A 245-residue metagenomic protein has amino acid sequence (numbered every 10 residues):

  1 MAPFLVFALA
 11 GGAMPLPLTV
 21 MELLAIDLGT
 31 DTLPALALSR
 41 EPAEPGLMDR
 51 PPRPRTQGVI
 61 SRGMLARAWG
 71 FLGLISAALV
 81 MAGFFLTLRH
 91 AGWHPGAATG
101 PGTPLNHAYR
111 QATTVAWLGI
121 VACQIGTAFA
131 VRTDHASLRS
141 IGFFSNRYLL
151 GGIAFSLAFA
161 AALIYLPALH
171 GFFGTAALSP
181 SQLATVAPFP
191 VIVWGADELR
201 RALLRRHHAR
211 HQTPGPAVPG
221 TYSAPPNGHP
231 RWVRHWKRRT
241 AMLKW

Functional and structural regions predicted by a protein language model:
M1-H135: Membrane-embedded transport module
L5-P15, A162-S179: Transmembrane helix-loop junctions at the membrane interface of multipass transporters and ion channels
L23-T30, G119-T127, G152, S156-L163 (+1 more regions): Alpha-helical transmembrane segments of multi-pass membrane proteins
M64-A77, S145-F159: Select subsegments of transmembrane alpha-helices in polytopic membrane proteins, especially boundary-proximal
L79-F85, F155-H170: Hydrophobic alpha-helical transmembrane segments in multi-pass integral membrane proteins
A130-R147, G171-G174, A202: Transmembrane alpha-helical segments that serve as helix-helix packing and pore/cofactor-lining elements in multipass
L199-R210: Membrane-interface capping segments at transmembrane-helix boundaries
P214-W245: Long, low-complexity, intrinsically disordered cytosolic termini of multi-pass membrane proteins
